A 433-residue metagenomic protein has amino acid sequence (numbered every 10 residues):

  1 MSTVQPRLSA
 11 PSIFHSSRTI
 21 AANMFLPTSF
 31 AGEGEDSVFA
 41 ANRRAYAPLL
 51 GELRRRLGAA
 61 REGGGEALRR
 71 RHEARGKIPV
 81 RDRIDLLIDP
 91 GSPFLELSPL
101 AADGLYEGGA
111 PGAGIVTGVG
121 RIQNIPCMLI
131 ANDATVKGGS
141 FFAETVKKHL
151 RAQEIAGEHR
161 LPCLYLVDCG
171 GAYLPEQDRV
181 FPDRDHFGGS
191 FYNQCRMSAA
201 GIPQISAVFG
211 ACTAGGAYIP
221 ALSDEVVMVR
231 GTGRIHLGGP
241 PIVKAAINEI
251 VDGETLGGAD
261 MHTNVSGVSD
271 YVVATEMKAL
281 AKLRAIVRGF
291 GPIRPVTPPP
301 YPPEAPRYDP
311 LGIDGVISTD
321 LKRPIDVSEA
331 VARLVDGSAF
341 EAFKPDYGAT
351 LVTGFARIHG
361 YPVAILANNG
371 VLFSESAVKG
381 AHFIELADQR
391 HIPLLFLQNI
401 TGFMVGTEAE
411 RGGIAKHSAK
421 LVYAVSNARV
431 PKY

Functional and structural regions predicted by a protein language model:
P11: Short polybasic linear motifs
I20-Y433: Ligand-binding clefts of soluble mixed alpha/beta catalytic domains
